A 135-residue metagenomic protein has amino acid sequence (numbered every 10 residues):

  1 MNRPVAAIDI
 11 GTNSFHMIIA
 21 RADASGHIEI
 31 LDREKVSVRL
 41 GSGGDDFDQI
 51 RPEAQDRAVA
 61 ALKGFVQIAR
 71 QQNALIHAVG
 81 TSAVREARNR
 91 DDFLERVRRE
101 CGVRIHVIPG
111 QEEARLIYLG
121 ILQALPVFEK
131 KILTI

Functional and structural regions predicted by a protein language model:
M1-I10, I18-I135: Nucleotide/phosphate-binding catalytic cleft detector across ATP-hydrolyzing and phosphate-transferring enzymes
N13: Primarily the dimerization/phosphotransfer
